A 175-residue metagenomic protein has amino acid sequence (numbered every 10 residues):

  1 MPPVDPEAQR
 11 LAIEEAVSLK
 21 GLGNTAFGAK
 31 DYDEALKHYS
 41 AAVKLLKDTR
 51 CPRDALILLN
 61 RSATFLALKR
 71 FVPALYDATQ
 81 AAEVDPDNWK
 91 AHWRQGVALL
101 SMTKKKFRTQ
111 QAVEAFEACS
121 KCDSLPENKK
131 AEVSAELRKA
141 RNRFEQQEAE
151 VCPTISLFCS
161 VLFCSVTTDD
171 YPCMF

Functional and structural regions predicted by a protein language model:
M1-F175: Alpha-helical tetratricopeptide repeat
